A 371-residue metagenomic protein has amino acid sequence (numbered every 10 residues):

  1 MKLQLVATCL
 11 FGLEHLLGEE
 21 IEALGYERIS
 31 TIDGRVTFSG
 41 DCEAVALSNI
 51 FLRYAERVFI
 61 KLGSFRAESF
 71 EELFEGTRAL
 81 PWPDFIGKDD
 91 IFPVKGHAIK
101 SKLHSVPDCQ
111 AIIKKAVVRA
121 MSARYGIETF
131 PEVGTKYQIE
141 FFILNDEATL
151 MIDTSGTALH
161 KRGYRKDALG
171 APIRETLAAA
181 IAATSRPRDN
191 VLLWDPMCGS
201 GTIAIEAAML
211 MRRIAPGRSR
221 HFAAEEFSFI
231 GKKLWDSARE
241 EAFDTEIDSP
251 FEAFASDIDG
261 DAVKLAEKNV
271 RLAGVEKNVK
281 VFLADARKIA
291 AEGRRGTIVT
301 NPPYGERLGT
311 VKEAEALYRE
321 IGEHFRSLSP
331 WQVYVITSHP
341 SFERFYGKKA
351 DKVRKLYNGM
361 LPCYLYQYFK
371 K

Functional and structural regions predicted by a protein language model:
K2-T135: Non-catalytic nucleic-acid substrate-recognition regions in nucleic-acid-modifying enzymes
C9, D257, T337: Short beta-strand/turn micro-motifs composed of small residues that flank or help shape donor/cofactor-binding pockets
I21, V94, F141, A266 (+2 more regions): Residue-level signal for inorganic ion chemistry
H97, F142-T184: Class I S-adenosyl-L-methionine
I99-K102, A158, P303-R307: A short, flexible beta-alpha/helix-coil linker loop
I173-A290, E306-R307, V311-E313: Conserved S-adenosyl-L-methionine
D285-K288, E292-K371: C-terminal catalytic and target-recognition region of SAM-dependent MTase-like enzymes, primarily methyltransferases
